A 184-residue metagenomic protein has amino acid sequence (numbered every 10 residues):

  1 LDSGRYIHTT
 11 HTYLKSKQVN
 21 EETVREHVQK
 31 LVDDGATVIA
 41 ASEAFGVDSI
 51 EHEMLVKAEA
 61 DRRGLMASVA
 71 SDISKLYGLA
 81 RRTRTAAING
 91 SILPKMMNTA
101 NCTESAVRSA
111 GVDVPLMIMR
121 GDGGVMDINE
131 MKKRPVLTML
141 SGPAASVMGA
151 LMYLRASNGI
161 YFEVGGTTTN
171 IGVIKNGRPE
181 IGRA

Functional and structural regions predicted by a protein language model:
L1-A184: N-terminally biased helix-coil "hinge/interface" segments that flank
